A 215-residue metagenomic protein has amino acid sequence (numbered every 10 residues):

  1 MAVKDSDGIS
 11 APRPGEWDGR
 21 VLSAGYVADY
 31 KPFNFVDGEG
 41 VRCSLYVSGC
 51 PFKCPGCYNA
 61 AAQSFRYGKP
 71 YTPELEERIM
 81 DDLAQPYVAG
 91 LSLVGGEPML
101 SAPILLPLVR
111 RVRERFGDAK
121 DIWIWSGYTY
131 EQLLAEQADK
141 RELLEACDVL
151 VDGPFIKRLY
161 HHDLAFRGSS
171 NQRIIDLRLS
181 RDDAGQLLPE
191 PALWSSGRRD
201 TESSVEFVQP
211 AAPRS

Functional and structural regions predicted by a protein language model:
M1-Y46, N59-S64, P191-L193, R198-R199 (+1 more regions): N-terminal [4Fe-4S]-dependent radical SAM core
W17, G25-A28, V41, G56-I124 (+1 more regions): Conserved Radical SAM active-site core
A24, A119, A146-C147, N171: A generic structural signal for alpha->beta connector loops
K31, S126, P154, R178: Residues at the C-termini of beta-strands that transition into short coil/loop
S48-P51, P55-Y58: Cys/His/Pro-rich metal-binding microdomains
E77, E136-L159: Structural recognition of alpha->loop->beta junctions
S101-R113, Y160-P210, S215: P-loop/Walker A phosphate-binding loop and immediately adjacent motor/lid segment at beta-alpha junctions
